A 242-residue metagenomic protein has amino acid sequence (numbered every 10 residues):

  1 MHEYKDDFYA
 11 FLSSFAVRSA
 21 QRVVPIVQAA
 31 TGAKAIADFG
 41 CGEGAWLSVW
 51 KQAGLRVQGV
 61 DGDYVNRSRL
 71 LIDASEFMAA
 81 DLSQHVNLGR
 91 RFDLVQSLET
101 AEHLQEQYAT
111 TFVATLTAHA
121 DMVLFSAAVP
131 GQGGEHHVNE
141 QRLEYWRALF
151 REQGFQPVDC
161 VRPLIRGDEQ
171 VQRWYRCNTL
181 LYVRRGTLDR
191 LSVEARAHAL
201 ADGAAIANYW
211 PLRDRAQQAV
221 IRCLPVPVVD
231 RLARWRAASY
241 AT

Functional and structural regions predicted by a protein language model:
M1-L98, Q107-H119, G133, Q141-Y145 (+3 more regions): Conserved N-terminal segment of class I S-adenosyl-L-methionine
L98-A101, S126: Residues lining the SAM
A120-P130: Conserved beta-strand signature within the Rossmann-like core of class I S-adenosyl-L-methionine
